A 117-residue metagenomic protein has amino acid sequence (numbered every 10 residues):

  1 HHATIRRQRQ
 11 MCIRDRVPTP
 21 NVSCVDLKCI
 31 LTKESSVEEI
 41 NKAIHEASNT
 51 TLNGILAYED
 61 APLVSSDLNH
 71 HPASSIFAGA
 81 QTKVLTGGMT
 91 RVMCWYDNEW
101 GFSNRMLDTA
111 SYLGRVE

Functional and structural regions predicted by a protein language model:
H1-I13: Single conserved hydrophobic/aromatic residue that forms the stacking wall/gate of nucleotide- or nucleobase-binding
I5, N21-S23: Residue-level preference for beta-strand/loop junctions
D15-V17, C24, K28-E117: C-terminal active-site/capping subdomain that shapes the small-molecule cofactor and substrate pocket of enzyme
